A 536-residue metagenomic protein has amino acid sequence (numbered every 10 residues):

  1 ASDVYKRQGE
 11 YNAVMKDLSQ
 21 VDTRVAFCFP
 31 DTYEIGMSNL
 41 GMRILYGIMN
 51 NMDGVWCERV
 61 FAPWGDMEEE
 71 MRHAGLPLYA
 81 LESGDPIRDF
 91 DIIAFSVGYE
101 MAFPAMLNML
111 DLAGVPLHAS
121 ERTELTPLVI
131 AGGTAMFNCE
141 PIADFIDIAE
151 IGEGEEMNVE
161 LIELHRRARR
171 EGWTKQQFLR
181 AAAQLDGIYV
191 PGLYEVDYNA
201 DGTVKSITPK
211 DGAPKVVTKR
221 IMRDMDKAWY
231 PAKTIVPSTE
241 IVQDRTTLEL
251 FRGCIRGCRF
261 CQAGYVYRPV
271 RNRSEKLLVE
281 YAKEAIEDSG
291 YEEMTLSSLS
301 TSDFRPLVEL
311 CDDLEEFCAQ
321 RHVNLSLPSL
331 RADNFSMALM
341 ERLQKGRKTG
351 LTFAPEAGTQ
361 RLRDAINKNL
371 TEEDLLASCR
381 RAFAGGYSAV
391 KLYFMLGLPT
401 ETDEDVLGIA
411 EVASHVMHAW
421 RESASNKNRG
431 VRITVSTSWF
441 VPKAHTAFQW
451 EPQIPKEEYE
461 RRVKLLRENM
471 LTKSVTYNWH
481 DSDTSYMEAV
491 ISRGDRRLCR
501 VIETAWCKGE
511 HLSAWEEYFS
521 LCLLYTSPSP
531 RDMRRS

Functional and structural regions predicted by a protein language model:
A1, Y5, Y525-R535: Single conserved hydrophobic/aromatic residue that forms the stacking wall/gate of nucleotide- or nucleobase-binding
D3-A26, Y33-E34, P191, D197-T247: N-terminal [4Fe-4S]-dependent radical SAM core
V25-D31, M49, V236-Q262, I286 (+2 more regions): N-terminal pre-triad scaffold of radical SAM enzymes
F27-C28, M101, E284-K391, L396-T434: Conserved SAM/AdoMet-binding glycine-rich loop
M42-I44, A74, L110, D144-A149 (+8 more regions): Short secondary-structure boundary/capping segments
A62-K210, A444-D495, E503-E510, W515: Glycine-rich beta-alpha loop elements in corrinoid/cobalamin-binding modules across cobalamin-dependent enzymes
G65-D66, P141, E195-N199, F304-P306 (+6 more regions): Flexible glycine/acidic-rich beta-alpha junction loops that bind and position SAM and/or redox cofactors in anaerobic
Q262-L277: Iron-sulfur (Fe-S) cluster-binding segments and ferredoxin-like electron-carrier domains, especially [2Fe-2S]
